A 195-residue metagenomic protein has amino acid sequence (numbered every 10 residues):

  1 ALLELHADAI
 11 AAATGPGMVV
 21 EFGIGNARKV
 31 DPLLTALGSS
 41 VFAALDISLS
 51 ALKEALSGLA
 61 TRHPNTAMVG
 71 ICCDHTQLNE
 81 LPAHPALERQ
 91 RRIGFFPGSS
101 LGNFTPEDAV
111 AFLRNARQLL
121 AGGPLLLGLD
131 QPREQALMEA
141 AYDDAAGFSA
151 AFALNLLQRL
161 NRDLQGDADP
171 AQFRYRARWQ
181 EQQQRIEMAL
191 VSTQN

Functional and structural regions predicted by a protein language model:
L2-G17: Conserved alpha-helix/loop element of class I SAM-dependent methyltransferases that forms part of the SAM/SAH-binding
G15-G25: Conserved class I S-adenosyl-L-methionine
N26-G38: Conserved SAM-binding loop of SAM-dependent methyltransferases across substrates and taxa, primarily the Class I
V41-D46: Conserved SAM-binding motif I beta-strand of class I
S48-S50: Conserved SAM/SAH-binding beta-strand->alpha-helix loop
N103-N115: A short, conserved alpha-helix within the catalytic core of class I
Q118-P132: Conserved beta-strand signature within the Rossmann-like core of class I S-adenosyl-L-methionine
Q131, L137-N195: Substrate-binding/catalytic lobe of Class I Rossmann-like enzymes that use SAM or dcSAM, i.e., the mid-to-C-terminal
